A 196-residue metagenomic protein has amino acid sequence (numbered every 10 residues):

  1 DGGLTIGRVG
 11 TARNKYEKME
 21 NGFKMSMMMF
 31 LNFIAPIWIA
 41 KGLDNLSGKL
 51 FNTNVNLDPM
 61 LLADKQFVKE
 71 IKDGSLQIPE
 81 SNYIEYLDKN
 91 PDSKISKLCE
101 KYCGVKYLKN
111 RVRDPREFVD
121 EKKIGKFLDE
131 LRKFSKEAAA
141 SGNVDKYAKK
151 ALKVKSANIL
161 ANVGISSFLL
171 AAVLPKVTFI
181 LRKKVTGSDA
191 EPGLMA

Functional and structural regions predicted by a protein language model:
D1-A196: Glycine-rich, hydrophobic membrane-spanning regions of integral membrane proteins that mediate transport
